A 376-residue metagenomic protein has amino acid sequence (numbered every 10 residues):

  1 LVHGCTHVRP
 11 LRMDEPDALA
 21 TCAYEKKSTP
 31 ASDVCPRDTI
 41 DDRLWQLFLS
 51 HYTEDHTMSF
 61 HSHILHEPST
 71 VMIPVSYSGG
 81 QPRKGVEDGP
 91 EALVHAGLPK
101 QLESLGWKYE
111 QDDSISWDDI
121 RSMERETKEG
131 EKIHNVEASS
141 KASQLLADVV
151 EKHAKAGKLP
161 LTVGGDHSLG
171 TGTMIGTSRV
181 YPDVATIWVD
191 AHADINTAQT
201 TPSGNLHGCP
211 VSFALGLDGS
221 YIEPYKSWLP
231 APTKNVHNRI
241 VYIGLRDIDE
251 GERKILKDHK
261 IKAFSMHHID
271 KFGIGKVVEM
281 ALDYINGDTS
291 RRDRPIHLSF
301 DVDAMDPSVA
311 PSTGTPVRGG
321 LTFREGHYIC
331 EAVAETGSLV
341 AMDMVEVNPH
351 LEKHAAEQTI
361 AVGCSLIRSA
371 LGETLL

Functional and structural regions predicted by a protein language model:
V2-P10: Extreme N-terminal basic, low-complexity initiation segments that serve as generic localization/processing leaders
P10, A20-C22: Short, low-complexity, intrinsically disordered N-terminal modules that encode targeting/processing signals
D14, D38, D42, H51-H56: Intrinsic-disorder-associated, low-complexity terminal segments enriched in Asp/Asn/His/Tyr and depleted of Lys/Arg
K26-K27: Polybasic, lysine-rich low-complexity intrinsically disordered segments
S59-L376: Conserved alpha-helical scaffold segments that buttress catalytic/binding sites
